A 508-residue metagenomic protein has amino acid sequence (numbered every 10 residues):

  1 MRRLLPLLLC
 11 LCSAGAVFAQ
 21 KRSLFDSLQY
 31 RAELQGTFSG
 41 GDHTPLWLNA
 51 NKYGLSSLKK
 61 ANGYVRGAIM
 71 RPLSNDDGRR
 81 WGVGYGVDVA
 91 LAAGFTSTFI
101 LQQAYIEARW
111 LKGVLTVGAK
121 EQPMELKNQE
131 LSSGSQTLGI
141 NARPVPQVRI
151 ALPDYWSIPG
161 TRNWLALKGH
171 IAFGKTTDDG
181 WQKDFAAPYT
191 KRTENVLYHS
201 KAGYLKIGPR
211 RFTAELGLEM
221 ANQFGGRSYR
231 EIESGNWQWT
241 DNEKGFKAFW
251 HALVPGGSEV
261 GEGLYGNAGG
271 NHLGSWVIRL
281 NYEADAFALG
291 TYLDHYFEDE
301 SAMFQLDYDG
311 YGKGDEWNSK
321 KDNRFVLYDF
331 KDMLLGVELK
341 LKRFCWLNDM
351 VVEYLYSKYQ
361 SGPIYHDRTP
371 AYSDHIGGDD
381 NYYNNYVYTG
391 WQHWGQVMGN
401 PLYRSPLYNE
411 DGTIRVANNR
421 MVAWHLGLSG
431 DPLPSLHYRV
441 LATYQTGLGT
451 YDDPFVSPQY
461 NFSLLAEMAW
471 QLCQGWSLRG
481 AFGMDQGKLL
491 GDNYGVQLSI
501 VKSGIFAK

Functional and structural regions predicted by a protein language model:
M1-L24, F506-K508: Bacterial Sec-dependent N-terminal signal peptides
Q20-Q29, R71-G84, T96, R109-G113 (+7 more regions): Short loop/turn motifs that connect adjacent beta-strands in outer-membrane beta-barrel proteins
Q20-V65, N75-V87, L167-F173: Transmembrane beta-strand segments of Gram-negative outer membrane beta-barrel proteins
Q29, E33, K60-A68, T98-Q103 (+7 more regions): Transmembrane beta-barrel architecture of outer-membrane proteins
L34, A50-G54, W81-G94, V117 (+6 more regions): Transmembrane beta-strand segments that form the barrel wall of outer-membrane beta-barrel proteins
G78-W110, Q122-N141: Surface-exposed loop and membrane-interface regions of Gram-negative outer-membrane beta-barrel proteins
P123-T240: Internal, well-ordered domain-core segments that constitute the primary functional module of diverse proteins
A214-L218, S228-K508: Exposed, low-structure sequence patches enriched in small/polar residues
